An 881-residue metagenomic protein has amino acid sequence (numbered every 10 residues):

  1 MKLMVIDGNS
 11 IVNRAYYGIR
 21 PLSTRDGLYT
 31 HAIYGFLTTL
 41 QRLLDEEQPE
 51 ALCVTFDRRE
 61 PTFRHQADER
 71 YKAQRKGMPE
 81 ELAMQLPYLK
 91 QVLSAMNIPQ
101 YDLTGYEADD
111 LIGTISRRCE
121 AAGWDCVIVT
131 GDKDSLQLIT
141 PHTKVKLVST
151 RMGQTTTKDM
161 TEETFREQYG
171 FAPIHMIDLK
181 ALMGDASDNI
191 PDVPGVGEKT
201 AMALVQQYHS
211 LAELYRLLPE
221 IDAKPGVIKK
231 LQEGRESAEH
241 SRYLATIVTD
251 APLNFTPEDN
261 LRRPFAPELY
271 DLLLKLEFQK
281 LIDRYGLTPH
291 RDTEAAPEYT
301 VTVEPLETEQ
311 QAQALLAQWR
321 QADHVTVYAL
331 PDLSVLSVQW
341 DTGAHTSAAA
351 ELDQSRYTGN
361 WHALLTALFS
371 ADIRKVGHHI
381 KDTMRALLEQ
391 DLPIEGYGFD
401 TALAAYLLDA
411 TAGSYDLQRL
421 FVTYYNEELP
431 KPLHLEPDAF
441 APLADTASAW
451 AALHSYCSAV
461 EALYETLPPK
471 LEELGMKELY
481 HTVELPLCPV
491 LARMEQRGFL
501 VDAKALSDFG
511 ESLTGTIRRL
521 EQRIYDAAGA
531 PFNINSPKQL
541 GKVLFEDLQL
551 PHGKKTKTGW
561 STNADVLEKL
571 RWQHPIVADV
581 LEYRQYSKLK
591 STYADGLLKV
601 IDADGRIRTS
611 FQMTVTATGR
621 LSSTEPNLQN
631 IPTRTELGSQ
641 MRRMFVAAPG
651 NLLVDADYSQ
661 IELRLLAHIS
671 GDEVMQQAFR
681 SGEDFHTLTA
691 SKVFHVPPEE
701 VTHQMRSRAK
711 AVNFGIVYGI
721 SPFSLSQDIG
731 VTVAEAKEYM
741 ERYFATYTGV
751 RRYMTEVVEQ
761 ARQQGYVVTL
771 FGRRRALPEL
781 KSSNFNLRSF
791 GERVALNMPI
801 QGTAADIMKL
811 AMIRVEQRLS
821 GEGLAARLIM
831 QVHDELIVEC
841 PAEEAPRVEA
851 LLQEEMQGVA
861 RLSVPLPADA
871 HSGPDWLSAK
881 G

Functional and structural regions predicted by a protein language model:
M1-V129, K133-T155, D159, S237-H240 (+2 more regions): Noncatalytic, basic helical substrate-engagement surface that gates or grips nucleic-acid strands
L3-M4, G8, R14-C53, E69-R70 (+5 more regions): Conserved RNase H-like, two-metal-ion catalytic cores of nucleic-acid enzymes
Q48-C53, A121, T140-K144, D159-T302 (+6 more regions): Non-catalytic nucleic-acid-binding/docking modules located in mid-to-C-terminal regions of nucleic-acid enzymes
V127-V129, L136-P173, S337-D341, N360-P468: Charged catalytic and DNA/RNA-contacting regions of genome-maintenance and nucleic-acid-processing enzymes
G234-R356, F369, A444-T633, L652 (+6 more regions): Conserved "right-hand" nucleotidyltransferase catalytic core of DNA-directed polymerases
V338-T342, L408, S414-K431, D438 (+3 more regions): Function-dense linear segments that define catalytic or interfacial modules in macromolecule-processing proteins
L443, Q496, R608-T609, M613-T616 (+3 more regions): Conserved catalytic core of nucleic-acid polymerases
G515-Q522, D526-A578, A745-R793, N797 (+1 more regions): C-terminal polymerase-core module
